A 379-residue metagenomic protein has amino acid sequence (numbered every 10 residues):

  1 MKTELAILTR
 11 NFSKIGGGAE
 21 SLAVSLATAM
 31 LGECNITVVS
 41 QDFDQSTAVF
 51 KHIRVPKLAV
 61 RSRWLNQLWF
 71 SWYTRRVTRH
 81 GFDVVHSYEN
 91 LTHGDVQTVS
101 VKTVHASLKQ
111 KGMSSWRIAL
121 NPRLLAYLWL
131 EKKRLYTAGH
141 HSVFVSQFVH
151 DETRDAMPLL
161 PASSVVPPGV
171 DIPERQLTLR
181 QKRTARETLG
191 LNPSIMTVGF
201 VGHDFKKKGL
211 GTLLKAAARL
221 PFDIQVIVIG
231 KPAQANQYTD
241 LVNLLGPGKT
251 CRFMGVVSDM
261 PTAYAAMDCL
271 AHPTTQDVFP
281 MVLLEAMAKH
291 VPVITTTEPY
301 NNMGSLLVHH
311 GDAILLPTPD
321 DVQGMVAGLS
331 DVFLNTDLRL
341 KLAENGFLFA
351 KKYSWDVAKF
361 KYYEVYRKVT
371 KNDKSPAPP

Functional and structural regions predicted by a protein language model:
S21-S25, M196-R219, N236, K361: A conserved mid-protein helix/loop that constitutes part of the nucleotide-sugar donor-binding site
Q41-F43, V170-D171, V201-H203, Q225-T239: Glycosyltransferase donor-sugar binding loop
P122-V145, M157: Membrane-proximal helix-turn-helix segments that form the acceptor-binding/catalytic region of lipid-linked
R154, G169-T188, S194-I195: Acidic anion/phosphate-binding donor-loop and adjacent secondary structure in glycosyltransferase catalytic cores
T184-E187, D331, L338-K352, K361-E364: A short, well-ordered alpha-helix in the C-terminal region of glycosyltransferases
V256, T275: Aromatic "clamp/platform" in nucleotide-sugar-dependent glycosyltransferases that forms part of the donor/acceptor
P292-N302: Short hydrophobic beta-strand element within catalytic cores of glycosyltransferases and related nucleotide-activated
V308-V322, D331-T336: Conserved acidic donor-binding segment of nucleotide-sugar-dependent glycosyltransferases
